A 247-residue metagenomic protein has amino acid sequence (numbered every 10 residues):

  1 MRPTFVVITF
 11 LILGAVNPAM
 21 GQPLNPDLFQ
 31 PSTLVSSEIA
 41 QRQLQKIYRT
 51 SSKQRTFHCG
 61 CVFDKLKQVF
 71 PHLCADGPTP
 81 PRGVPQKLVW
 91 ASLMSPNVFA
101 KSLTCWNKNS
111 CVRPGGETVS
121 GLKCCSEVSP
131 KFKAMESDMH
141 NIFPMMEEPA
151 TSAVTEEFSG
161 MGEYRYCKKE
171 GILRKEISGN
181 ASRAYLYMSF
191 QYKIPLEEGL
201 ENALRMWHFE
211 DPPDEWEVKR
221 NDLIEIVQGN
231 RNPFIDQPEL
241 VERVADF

Functional and structural regions predicted by a protein language model:
M1-K87, F99-V112, D138, S159-K168 (+1 more regions): Nuclease and nuclease-like effector domains acting on nucleic acids or nucleotide cofactors
P78-F247: Domain-level detector of nuclease and nuclease-like folds in predominantly extracellular/periplasmic contexts
